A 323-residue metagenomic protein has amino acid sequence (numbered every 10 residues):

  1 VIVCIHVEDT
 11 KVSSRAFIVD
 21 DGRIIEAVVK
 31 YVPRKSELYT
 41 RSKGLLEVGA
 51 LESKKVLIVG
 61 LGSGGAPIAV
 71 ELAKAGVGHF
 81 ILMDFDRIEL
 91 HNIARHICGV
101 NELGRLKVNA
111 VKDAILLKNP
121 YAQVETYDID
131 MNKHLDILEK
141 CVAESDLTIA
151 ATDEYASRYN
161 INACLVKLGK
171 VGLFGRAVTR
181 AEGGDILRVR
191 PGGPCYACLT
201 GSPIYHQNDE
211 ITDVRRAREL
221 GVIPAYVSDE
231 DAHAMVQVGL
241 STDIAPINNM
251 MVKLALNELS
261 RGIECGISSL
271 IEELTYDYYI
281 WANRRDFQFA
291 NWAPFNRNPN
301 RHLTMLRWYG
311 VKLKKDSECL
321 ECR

Functional and structural regions predicted by a protein language model:
V1-I25, A143-L147, A151-R323: Glycine-rich phosphate/adenylate-binding loop
V1-K55: Glycine/serine-rich phosphate-binding loop and adjoining beta1-alpha1 elements at the start of nucleotide-handling
G44-E89: Glycine-rich adenosine-cofactor-binding loop
V59, A75, M83-F85, Y127 (+2 more regions): Generic beta-strand/beta-sheet core signal
A69-E71, A94-R95, N160-A163: Short amphipathic alpha-helical segments
F85-Y121: Glycine-rich phosphate-binding loop and adjoining beta1-alpha1-beta2 segment of Rossmann-like nucleotide-binding folds
C98-L103, D136, T152, G239 (+1 more regions): Alpha-helix capping and helix-loop boundary segments enriched in small/acidic/polar residues
K112-L147, T152-Y155: A structured beta-alpha segment of the ubiquitous adenosine-cofactor-binding alpha/beta core
